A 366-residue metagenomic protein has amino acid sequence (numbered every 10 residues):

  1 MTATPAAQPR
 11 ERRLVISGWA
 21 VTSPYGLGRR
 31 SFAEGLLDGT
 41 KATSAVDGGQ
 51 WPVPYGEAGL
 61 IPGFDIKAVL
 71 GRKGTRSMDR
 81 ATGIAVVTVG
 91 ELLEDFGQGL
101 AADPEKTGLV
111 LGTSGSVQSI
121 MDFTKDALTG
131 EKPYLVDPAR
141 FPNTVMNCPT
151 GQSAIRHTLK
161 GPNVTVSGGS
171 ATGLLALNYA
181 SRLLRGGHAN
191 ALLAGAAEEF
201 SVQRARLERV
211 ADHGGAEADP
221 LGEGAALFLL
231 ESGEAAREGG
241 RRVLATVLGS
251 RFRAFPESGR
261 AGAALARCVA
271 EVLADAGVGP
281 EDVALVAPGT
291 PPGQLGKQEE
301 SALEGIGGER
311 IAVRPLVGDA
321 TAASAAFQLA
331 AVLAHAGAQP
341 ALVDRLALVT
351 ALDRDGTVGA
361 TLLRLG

Functional and structural regions predicted by a protein language model:
A6-P9, L100-D103, P133-Y134, M146 (+7 more regions): Solvent-exposed alpha-helices and their adjacent loops that cap or buttress functional pockets in soluble metabolic
P9, R13-S17, T22, R30 (+5 more regions): Condensing-enzyme catalytic core mediating Claisen C-C bond formation in acyl metabolism
V15-I16, L37-Q152, R156-H157, N163 (+1 more regions): Conserved beta-ketoacyl condensing-enzyme motif
A20, V110-G112, S167, L192-E198 (+2 more regions): Short beta-strand segments
R30-A33, Q118-P133, R185, L207-A216 (+2 more regions): A glycine- and small-aliphatic-rich helix-loop capping segment at beta-alpha/alpha-beta transitions that lines
R72-G90, P138-V145, N163-L175, A211-A226 (+3 more regions): Active-site pocket-shaping loop/turn-to-helix segments
A85-D95, M146-P149, A154-L159, N163-G195 (+2 more regions): Active-site-proximal alpha-helical scaffold in enzymes
H188-A211, G215-E217, S250-G262, A287-E300 (+2 more regions): Acyl-CoA/ACP chain-elongation machinery
